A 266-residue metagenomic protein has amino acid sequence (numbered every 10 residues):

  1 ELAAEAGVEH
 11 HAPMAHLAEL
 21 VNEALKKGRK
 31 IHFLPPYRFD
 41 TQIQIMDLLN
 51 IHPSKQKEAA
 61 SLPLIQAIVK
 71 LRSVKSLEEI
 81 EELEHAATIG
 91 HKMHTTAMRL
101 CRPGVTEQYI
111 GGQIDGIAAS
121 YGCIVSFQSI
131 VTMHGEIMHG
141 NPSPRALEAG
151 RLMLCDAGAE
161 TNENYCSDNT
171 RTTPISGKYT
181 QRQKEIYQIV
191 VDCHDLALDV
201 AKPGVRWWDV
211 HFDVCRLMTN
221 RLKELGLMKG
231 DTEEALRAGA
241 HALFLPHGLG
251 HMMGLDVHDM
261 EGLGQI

Functional and structural regions predicted by a protein language model:
E1-I266: Active-site neighborhoods and metal-handling regions in enzymes and metal-associated proteins
